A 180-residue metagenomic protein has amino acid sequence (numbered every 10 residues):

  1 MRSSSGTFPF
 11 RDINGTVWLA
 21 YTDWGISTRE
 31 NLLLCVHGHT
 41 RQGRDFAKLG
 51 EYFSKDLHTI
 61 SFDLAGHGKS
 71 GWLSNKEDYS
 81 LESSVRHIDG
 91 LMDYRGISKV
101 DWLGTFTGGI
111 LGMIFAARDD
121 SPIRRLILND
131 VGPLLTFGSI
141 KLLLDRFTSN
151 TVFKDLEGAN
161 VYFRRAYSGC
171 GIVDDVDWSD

Functional and structural regions predicted by a protein language model:
M1-L19: N-terminal cap/lid segment of alpha/beta-hydrolase-fold proteins
I13-G15, S61-L103: Active-site loop/oxyanion-hole signature of alpha/beta-hydrolase fold enzymes
V17-W72: Conserved HGGG/HGGXW glycine-rich cap/lid loop of the alpha/beta-hydrolase fold
K48, Y52, S83-G90, G158-Y162: Alpha-helical elements of Rossmann-like donor-binding domains used by nucleotide-donor carbohydrate transfer enzymes
K48-E51, K55, G90, A117-S121 (+1 more regions): Short, well-ordered alpha-helices that flank and scaffold nucleotide-derived cofactor binding pockets
Y94, S98-S139: Conserved hydrolase catalytic core segment
V131-Y162: A catalytic-pocket lid/entrance helix-loop region that shapes and gates access to the active site across common
K154-D180: Conserved alpha/beta-hydrolase catalytic His-Asp/Glu region
